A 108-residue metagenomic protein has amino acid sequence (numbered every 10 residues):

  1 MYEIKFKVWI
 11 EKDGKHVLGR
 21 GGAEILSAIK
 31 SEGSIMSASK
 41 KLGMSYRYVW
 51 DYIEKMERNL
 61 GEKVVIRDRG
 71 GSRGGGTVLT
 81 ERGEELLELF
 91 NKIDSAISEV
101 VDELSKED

Functional and structural regions predicted by a protein language model:
Y2-G14: Short, Lys/Arg-enriched N-terminal segment that forms or immediately precedes the first helix of a structured domain
I29-K40: Short helix-boundary/capping micro-motifs
Y52: Residues within the DNA-recognition helix of helix-turn-helix
R58-K63: Residue cluster at the C-terminal edge of the helix-turn-helix DNA-binding motif
R67-F90: Basic, amphipathic "hinge/linker" alpha-helix immediately C-terminal to the N-terminal HTH DNA-binding motif
L86-E107: Alpha-helical linker/hinge and terminal dimerization helices associated with HTH transcriptional regulators
